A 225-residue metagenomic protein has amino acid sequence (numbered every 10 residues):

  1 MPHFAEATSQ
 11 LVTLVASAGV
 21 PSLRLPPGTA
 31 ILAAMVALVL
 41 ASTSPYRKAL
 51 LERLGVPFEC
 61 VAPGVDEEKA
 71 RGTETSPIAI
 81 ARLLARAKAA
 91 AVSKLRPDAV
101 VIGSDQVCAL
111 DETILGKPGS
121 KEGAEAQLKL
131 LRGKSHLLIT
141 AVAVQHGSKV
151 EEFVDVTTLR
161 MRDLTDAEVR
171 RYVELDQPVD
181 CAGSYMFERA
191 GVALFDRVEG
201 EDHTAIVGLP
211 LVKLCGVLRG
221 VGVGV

Functional and structural regions predicted by a protein language model:
M1-V12: Extreme N-terminal basic, low-complexity initiation segments that serve as generic localization/processing leaders
V36-L38, E52, E74-V225: Anionic-ligand binding patches
V36-V56: N-terminal beta1-alpha1 ligand-phosphate binding loop
T43, P63, G147: Cofactor-binding loop segments of dinucleotide-utilizing enzymes, especially the Rossmann-like FAD- and NAD(P)+-binding
E59-K69: A short beta-strand-loop structural module common to alpha/beta enzyme folds
